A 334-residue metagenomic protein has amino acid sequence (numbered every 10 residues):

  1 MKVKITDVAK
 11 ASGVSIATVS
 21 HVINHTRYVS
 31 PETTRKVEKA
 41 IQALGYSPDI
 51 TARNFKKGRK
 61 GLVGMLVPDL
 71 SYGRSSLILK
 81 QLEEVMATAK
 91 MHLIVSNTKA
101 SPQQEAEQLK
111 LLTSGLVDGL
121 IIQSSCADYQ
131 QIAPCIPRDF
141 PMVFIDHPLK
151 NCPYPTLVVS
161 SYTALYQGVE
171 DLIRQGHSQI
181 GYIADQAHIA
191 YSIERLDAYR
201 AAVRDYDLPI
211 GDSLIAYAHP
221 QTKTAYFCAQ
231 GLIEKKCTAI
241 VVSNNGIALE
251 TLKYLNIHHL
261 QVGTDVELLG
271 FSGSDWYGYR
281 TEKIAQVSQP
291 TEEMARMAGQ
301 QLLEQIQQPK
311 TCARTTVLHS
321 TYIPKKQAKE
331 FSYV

Functional and structural regions predicted by a protein language model:
M1-K60: N-terminal helix-turn-helix DNA-binding module of bacterial transcription factors
T18, F55-S71, Q179-Q186: Short beta-strand segments enriched in small/hydrophobic residues
K36, G73-T88, A164-D171, A190-P209 (+4 more regions): Short, solvent-exposed amphipathic alpha-helices that sit in or adjacent to ligand/effector-binding or catalytic
G58-E170, R174, Q230-K235: Alpha-helical recognition/docking segments in bacterial nutrient-uptake and carbohydrate-utilization systems
P155-Y182, D197-A201, Q221-Q230, A248 (+1 more regions): Hydrophobic alpha-helical segments within soluble ligand-binding/sensing domains
G168-L208, K310, R314-E330: An alpha-beta-alpha
S178-Q179, I210-L214, Q261-L268: Short acidic capping loops at alpha-helix termini that bridge into adjacent secondary structure
C228-V334: Flexible loop/turn connectors
